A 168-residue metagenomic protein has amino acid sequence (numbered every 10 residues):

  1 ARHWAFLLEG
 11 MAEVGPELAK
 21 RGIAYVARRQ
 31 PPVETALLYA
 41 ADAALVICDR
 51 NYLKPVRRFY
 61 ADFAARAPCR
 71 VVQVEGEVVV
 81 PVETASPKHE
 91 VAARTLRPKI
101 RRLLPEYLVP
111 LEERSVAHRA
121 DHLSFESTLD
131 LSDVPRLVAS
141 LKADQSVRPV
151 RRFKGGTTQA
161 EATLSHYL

Functional and structural regions predicted by a protein language model:
A1-L111: Trp/Phe/Arg-rich N-terminal binding region typifying the photolyase-homology
K88-L168: Glycine/tryptophan-enriched, flexible segments
